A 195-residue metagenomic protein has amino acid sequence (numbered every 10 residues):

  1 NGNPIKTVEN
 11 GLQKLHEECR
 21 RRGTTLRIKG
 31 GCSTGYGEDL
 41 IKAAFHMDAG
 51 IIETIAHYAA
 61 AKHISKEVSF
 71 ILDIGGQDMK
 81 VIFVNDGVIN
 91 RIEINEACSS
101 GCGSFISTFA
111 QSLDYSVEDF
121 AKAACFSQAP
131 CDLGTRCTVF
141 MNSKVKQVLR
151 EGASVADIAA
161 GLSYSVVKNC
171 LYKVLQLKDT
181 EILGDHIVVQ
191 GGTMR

Functional and structural regions predicted by a protein language model:
N1, E38-K42, K144-D157, I182-L183: Gly-rich Lys/Arg/Thr-decorated short loops/hinges at beta-loop-alpha junctions or inter-strand turns that position
N1-E53: N-terminal glycine/serine-rich phosphate-binding loop of ATP-dependent small-molecule kinases, especially carbohydrate
N1-I5, D86-A129: Glycine-rich phosphate-binding loop plus the immediately following alpha-helix
E18, E38-G75, K80-R91, K178: Conserved phosphate-binding catalytic cores of ATP/NTP-utilizing and phosphoryl-transfer enzymes
T24-R27, S65-V68, T180-D185: Short helix-loop-beta connector
G35-G37, S165, K178-R195: Glycine-rich phosphate-binding loops at beta-strand->alpha-helix junctions
S143-L175: Adenine-nucleotide phosphate-binding core of ATP-dependent small-molecule kinases
